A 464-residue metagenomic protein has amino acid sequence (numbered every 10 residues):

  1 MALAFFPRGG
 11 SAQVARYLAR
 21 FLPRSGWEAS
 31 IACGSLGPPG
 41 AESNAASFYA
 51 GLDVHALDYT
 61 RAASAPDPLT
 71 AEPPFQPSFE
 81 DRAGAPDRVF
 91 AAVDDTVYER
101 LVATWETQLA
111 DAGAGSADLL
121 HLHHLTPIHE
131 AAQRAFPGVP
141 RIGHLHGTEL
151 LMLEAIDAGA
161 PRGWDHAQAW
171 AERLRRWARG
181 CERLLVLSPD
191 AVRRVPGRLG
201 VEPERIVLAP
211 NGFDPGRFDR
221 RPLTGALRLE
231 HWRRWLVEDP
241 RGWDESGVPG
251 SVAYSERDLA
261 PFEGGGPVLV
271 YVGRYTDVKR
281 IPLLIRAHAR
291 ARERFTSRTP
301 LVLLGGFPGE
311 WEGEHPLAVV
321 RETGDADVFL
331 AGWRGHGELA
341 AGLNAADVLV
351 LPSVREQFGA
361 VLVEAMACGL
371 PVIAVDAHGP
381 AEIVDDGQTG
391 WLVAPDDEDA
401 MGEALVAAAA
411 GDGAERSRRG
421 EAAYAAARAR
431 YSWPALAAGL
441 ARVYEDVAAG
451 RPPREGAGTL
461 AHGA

Functional and structural regions predicted by a protein language model:
S30-G115: A conserved catalytic-core segment of Leloir-type glycosyltransferases
A110, W164-L184: Membrane-proximal helix-turn-helix segments that form the acceptor-binding/catalytic region of lipid-linked
L185, A226-K279, I285-H288, V302: Conserved donor-binding/catalytic core segment of Leloir-type glycosyltransferases
D190, G212: Carbohydrate-associated surface elements
G305, G313-G337: Nucleotide-activated donor-binding/catalytic signature segment of Leloir-type glycosyltransferases, i.e., the conserved
V354: Aromatic "clamp/platform" in nucleotide-sugar-dependent glycosyltransferases that forms part of the donor/acceptor
P371-A374: Short hydrophobic beta-strand element within catalytic cores of glycosyltransferases and related nucleotide-activated
D386-G387, W391-E398, A407-G413: Conserved acidic donor-binding segment of nucleotide-sugar-dependent glycosyltransferases
